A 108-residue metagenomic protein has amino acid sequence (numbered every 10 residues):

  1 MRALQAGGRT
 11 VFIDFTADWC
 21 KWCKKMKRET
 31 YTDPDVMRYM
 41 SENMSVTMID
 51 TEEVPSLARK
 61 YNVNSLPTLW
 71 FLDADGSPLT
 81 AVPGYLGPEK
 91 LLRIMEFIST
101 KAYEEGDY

Functional and structural regions predicted by a protein language model:
M1-R2, W22-S41: Typically the conserved alpha-helix immediately C-terminal to a functionally engaged Cys/Sec in thioredoxin-like
R2, I13, R38, E89-E96: Solvent-exposed, polar/charged alpha-helical surfaces in well-ordered, non-transmembrane soluble domains, broadly
Q5-A6, R38-S41, Y61-S65: Extracellular/periplasmic catalytic domains that process cell-envelope and extracellular macromolecules
A6-C20: Short active-site neighborhood of thiol/selenol oxidoreductases, capturing the structured segment around
G7-V11, E42-T47, A74-P78, L92: Loop/turn elements at helix/coil->beta-strand transitions in domains of secreted/extracellular proteins
R9-T10, P55, Y61-L72: Structural micro-motif
E29-T32, N64-D107: Non-catalytic, surface beta->alpha helical segment in thiol-disulfide oxidoreductase systems
D50-E52: Conserved acidic residues
